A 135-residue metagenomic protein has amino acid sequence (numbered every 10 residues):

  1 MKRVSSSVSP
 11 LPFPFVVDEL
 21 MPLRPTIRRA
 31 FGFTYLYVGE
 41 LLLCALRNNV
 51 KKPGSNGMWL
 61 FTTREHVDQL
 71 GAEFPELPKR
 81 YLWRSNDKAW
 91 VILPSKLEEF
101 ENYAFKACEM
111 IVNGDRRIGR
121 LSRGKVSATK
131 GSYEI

Functional and structural regions predicted by a protein language model:
M1-S5: N-terminal beta-strand motif that seeds the catalytic metal site of vicinal oxygen chelate
S6, T63-E134: Short, structured beta-strand-loop surface elements
S6-L42: N-terminal first-folded block
A30-W83: Short, conserved beta-strand/beta-arch hydrophobic-aromatic motifs that form part of recognition grooves or interface
